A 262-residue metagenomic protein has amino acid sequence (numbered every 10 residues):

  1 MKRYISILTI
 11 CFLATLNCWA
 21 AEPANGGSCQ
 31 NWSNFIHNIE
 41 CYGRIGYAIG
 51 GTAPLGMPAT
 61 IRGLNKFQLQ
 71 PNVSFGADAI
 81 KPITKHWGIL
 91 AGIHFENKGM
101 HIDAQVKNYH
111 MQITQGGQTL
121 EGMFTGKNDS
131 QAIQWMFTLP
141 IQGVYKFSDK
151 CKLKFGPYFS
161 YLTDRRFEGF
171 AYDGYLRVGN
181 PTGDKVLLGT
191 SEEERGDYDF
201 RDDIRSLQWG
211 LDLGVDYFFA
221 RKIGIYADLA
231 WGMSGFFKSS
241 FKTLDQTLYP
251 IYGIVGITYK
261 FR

Functional and structural regions predicted by a protein language model:
M1-Y4: Positively charged n-region of N-terminal signal peptides that target proteins for export
I7-L16: Bacterial N-terminal signal peptides
A20-P82, I204, K260-R262: Short glycine/proline- and aromatic-enriched beta-strand/turn motifs that initiate or cap beta-hairpins
S33, D245-P250, I254-R262: Ligand-binding grooves and catalytic loops that recognize ribose/phosphate and carbohydrate rings, and esterified lipid
I45-Y47, V73-K81, I93-F95, F137-Y145 (+4 more regions): Residues on the lipid-exposed face of transmembrane beta-strands in outer-membrane beta-barrel proteins
G51-Q70, K98-Q134, L162-Q208, S234-Y252: Extracellular/periplasm-exposed beta-strand and loop segments of Gram-negative cell-envelope proteins, dominated by
H86-I89, K150-L153, R221-A227: Repeated loop/turn-to-beta-strand initiation elements of outer-membrane beta-barrel proteins
K222-Y226, M233-K238: Substrate-binding/catalytic groove segments of enzymes that remodel or degrade extracellular structural polymers
